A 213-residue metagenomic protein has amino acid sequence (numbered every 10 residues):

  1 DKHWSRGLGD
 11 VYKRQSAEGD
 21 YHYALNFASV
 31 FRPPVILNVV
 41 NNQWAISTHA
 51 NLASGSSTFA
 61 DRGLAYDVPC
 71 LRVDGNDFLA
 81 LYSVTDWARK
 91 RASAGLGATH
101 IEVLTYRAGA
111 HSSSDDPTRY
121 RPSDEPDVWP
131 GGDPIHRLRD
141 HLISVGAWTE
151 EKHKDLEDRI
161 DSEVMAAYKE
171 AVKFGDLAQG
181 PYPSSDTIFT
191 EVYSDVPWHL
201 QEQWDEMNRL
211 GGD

Functional and structural regions predicted by a protein language model:
D1-Y12: Single conserved hydrophobic/aromatic residue that forms the stacking wall/gate of nucleotide- or nucleobase-binding
E18-V39: A short alpha/beta connector and helix-capping loop motif
G19-Y23, S47-L52, S83, A110-D116: Short acidic, glycine/serine/threonine-rich loops at helix termini
F27-S29, R62, R91: Hydrophobic/aromatic ligand-binding patch that stacks against planar heteroaromatic rings of cofactors or nucleotides
N41, H49-S56, L64-H100, T105 (+1 more regions): Conserved phosphate-handling catalytic cores of large alpha/beta enzymes
S56-W87, P130-E157: Conserved thiamine diphosphate
G109, T118, S123-D213: Conserved acidic/glycine
